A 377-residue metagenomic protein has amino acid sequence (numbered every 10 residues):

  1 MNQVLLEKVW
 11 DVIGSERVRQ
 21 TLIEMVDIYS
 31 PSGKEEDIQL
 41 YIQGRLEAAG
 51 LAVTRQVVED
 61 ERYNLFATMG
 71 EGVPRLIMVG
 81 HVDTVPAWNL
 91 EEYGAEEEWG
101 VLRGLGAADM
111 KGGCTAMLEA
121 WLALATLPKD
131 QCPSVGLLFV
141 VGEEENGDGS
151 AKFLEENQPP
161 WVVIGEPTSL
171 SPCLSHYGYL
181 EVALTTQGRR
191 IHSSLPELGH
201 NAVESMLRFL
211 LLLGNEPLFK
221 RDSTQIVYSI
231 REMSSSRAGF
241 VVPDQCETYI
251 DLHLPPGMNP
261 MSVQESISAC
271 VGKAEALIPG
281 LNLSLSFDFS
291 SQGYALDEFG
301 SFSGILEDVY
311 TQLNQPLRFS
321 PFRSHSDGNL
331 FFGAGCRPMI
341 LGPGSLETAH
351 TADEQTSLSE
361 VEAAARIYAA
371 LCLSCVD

Functional and structural regions predicted by a protein language model:
M1-L6, W10, T54, A183-D377: Metal-dependent amide/peptide-bond hydrolase catalytic core, centered on the "pita-bread" metallohydrolase fold
N2-L105, T126, G328, S345: Acidic/His- and Gly-rich active-site-bordering loop/insert found across diverse amide/peptide-bond hydrolases
M25, L46, E166, M206 (+1 more regions): Residue-level signal for inorganic ion chemistry
I77, S134-L138, S284: A structural signal for isolated positions on well-ordered beta-strands in alpha/beta enzyme cores
D83-E98, L174-T185, D308: Acidic-glycine-rich active-site phosphate/pyrophosphate-binding loop
P86, K129, C173-G178, G239-D244 (+1 more regions): Short glycine/proline-enriched loop/turn "hinge" motifs that connect secondary-structure elements and lie
E98-G100, A120-G136, L213-S223, S359 (+1 more regions): Phosphate-handling active-site elements
K111-E181, V376-D377: Acidic/histidine-rich catalytic neighborhood of metal-dependent amide-processing enzymes
